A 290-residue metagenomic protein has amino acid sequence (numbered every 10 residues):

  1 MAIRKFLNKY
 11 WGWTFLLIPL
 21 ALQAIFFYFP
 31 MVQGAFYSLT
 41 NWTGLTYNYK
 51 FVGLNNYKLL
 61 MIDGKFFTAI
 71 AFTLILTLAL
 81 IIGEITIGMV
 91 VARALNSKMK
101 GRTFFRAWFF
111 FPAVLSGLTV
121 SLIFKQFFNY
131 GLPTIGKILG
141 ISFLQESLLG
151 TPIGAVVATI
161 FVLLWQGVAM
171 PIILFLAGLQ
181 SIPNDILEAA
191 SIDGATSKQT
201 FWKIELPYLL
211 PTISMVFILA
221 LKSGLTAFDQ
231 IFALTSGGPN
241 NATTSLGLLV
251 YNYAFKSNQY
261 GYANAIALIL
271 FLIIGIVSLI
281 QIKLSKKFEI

Functional and structural regions predicted by a protein language model:
R4-I290: A structural signal for multi-pass alpha-helical bundles of membrane permease subunits that mediate small-molecule
